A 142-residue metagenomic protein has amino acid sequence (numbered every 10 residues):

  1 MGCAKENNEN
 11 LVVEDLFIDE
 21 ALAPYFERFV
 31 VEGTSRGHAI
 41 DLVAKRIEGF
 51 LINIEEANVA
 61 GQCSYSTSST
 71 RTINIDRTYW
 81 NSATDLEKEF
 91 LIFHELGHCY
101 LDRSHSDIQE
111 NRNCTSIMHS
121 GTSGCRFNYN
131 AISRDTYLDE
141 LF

Functional and structural regions predicted by a protein language model:
M1-A23: Bacterial Sec-dependent N-terminal signal peptides
L16-P24, N81-F90: Soluble non-cytosolic domains of exported or imported proteins
E20-S66: Auxiliary, metal-adjacent structural segments of Zn-dependent hydrolase domains
P24, R28, E87, I92-E95 (+3 more regions): Extracytoplasmic/secreted proteins, especially bacterial periplasmic and envelope-associated proteins
R28-A39, E95, C99-R103, G121-G124 (+1 more regions): Structured segments of extracytoplasmic/periplasmic soluble domains in secreted or envelope-associated proteins
E56-L86, C99, T115-C125: Active-site scaffold of zinc-dependent metalloenzymes
L86, L96-R112: Catalytic Zn2+-binding segment of zinc metalloproteases
I117-F142: Replace "(M1/M4/M9/M12/WLM)" with "(e.g., M1/M4/M8/M9/M12/M26/WLM)" and add "not limited to" to clarify scope
